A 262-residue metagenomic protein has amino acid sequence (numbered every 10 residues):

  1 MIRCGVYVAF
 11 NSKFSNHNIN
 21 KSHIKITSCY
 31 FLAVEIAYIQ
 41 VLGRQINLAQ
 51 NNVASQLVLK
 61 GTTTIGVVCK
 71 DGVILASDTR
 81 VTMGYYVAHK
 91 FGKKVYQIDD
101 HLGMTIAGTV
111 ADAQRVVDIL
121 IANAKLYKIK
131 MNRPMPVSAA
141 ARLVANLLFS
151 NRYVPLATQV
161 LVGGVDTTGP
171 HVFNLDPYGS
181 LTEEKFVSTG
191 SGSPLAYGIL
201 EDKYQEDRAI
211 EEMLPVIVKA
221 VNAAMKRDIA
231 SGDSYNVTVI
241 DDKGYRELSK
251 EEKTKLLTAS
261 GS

Functional and structural regions predicted by a protein language model:
N11, N16-H23, Y30: Intrinsic-disorder-associated, low-complexity terminal segments enriched in Asp/Asn/His/Tyr and depleted of Lys/Arg
A33-L156, T182, S191-P215, I229-S231 (+1 more regions): Conserved short S/T/G-enriched processing/targeting/catalytic segments and their helical context
A37-R44, V162-Y178: Acidic-glycine-rich active-site phosphate/pyrophosphate-binding loop
T158-T168, K226-V239: Conserved phosphate-donor
V216-M225: A conserved acidic, glycine/proline-rich C-terminal tail/linker
